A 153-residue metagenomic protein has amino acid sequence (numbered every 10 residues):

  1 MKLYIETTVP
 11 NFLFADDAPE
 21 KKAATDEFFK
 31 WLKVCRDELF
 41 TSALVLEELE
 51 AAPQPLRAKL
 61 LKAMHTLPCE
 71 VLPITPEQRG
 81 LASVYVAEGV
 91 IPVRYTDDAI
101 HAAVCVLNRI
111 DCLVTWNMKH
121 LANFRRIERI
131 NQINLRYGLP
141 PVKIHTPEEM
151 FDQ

Functional and structural regions predicted by a protein language model:
M1-T41, E50-K62, A87-V93, I127-I130 (+2 more regions): Short, well-structured N-terminal submotif of metal-dependent ribonuclease cores
Y4, L39-S42, L113-T115, T146: A structural signal for short, well-ordered beta-strand segments and their strand-loop junctions that often border
L39, V71, V142-I144: Generic structural signal for residues in well-ordered beta-strands
C69-I127, F151: Active-site neighborhoods of divalent-metal-dependent phosphate/nucleic-acid chemistry enzymes
L135: Catalytic and substrate-binding regions of cell-wall glycan-acting enzymes that process beta-1,4-linked
P140-D152: Short, flexible loop segments at boundaries between secondary-structure elements
